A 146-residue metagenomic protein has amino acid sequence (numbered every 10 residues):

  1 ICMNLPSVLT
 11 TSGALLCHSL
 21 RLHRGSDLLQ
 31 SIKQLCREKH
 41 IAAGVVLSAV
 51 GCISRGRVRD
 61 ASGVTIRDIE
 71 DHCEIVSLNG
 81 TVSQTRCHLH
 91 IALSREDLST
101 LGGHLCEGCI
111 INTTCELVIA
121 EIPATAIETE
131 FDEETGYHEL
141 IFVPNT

Functional and structural regions predicted by a protein language model:
C2-H88, L93-T146: N-terminal intrinsically disordered, cationic/polar leader segments that include organellar targeting peptides
